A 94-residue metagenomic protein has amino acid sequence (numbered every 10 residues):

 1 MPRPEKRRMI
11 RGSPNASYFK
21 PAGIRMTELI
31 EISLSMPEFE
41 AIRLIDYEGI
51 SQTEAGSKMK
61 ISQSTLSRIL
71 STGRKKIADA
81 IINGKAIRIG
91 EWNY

Functional and structural regions predicted by a protein language model:
N15-I30: Short, Lys/Arg-enriched N-terminal segment that forms or immediately precedes the first helix of a structured domain
A41-I42: Short alpha-helical "packing" element that flanks the helix-turn-helix/winged-helix DNA-binding module
I45, G56: The alpha-helix within a helix-turn-helix
I69-T72: Residues within the DNA-recognition helix of helix-turn-helix
R74-I81: C-terminal flanking helix
N83-N93: Short, basic, alpha-helical segments at the C-terminal edge of helix-turn-helix-like DNA-binding modules
